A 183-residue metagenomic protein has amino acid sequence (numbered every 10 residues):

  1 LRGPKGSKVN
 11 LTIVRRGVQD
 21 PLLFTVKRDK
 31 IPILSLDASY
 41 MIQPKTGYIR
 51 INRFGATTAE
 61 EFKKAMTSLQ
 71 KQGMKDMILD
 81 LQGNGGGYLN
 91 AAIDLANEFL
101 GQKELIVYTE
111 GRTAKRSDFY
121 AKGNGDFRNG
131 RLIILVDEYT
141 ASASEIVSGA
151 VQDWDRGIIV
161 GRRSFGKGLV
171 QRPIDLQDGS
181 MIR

Functional and structural regions predicted by a protein language model:
L1-S180: Cleft-lining beta-strand/loop regions that shape enzyme active-site pockets
R183: Carbohydrate-binding/catalytic loop surfaces
